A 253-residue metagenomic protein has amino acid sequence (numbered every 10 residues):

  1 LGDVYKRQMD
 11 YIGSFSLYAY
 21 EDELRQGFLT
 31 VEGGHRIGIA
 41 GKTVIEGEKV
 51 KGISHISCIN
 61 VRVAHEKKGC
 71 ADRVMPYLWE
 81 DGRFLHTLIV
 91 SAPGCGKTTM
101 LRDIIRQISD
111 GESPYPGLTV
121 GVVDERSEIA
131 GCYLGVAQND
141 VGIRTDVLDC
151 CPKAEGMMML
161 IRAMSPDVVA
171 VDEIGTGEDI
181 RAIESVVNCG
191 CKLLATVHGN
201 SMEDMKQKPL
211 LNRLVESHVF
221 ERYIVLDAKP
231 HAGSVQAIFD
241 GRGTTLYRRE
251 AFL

Functional and structural regions predicted by a protein language model:
L1-Y5: Short, small-residue-biased leader/transition segments that mark boundaries at the very start of proteins
L17-R83: P-loop NTP-binding catalytic core
E32, E46-H55, R222-L253: Conserved P-loop NTPase
I89: Hydrophobic anchor at the beta1->P-loop junction of P-loop NTPases
K97: Conserved lysine of the Walker
M100, I104: Hydrophobic positions on the alpha1 helix immediately C-terminal to the Walker A/P-loop
S109-M158: P-loop NTPase switch/communication element
M164-I224, A228: Conserved P-loop NTPase nucleotide-binding/switch module
